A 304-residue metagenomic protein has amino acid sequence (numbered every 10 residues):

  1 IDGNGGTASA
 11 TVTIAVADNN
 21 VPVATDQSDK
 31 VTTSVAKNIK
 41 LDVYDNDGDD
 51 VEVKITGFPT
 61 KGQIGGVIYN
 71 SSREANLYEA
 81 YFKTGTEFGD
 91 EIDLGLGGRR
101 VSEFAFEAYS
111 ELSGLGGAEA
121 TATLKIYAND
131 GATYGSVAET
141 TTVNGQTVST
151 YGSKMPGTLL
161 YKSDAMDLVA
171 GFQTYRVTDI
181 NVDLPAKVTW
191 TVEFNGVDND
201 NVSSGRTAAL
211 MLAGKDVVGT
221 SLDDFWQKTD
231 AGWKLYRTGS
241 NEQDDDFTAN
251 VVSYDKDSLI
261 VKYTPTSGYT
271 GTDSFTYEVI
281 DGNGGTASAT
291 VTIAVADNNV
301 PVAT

Functional and structural regions predicted by a protein language model:
I1-G3, E193-N195, T266, E278-G282: Beta-strand-rich extracellular modules
G5-F58, S274, E278-T304: Extracellular interdomain linkers/hinges and stalk-like, low-complexity segments in secreted or single-pass
A24-D26, G66-T84, N298, A303-T304: Boundary/junction segments of secreted and surface-exposed precursor proteins
P59-G66, V252-S258: Low-complexity "stalk/linker" and mucin-like segments enriched in Ser/Thr/Pro/Ala/Gly
G95-A105, P185-K187: Extended extracellular/luminal ectodomain segments enriched in beta-structured repeat modules
S110, L115-S221: Aromatic- and Gly/Pro-enriched, solvent-exposed loop/edge beta-strand patches characteristic of beta-rich domains
M211-D255: PGST-rich, cysteine-poor low-complexity/disordered linker and tail segments that act as flexible spacers
I260-T270: Extracellular/luminal low-complexity segments enriched in Ser/Thr/Pro
